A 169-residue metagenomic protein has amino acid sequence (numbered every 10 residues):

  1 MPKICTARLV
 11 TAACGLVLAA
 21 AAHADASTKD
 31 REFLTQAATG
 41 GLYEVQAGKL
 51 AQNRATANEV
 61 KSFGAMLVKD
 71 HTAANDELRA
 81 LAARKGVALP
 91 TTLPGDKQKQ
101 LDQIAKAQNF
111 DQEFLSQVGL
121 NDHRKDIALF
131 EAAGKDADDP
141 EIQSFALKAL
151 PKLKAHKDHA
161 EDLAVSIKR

Functional and structural regions predicted by a protein language model:
P2-T11, L16-R169: His/Met- and acidic-residue-enriched segments that coordinate or traffic transition-metal cofactors and support
